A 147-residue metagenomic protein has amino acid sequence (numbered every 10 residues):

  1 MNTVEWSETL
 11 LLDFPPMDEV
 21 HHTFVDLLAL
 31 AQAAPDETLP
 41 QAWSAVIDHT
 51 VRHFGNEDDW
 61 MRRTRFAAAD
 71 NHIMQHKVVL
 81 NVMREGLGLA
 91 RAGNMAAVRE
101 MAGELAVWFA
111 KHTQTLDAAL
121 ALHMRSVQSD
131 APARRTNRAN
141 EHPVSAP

Functional and structural regions predicted by a protein language model:
M1-P147: Small-residue-biased structural context
